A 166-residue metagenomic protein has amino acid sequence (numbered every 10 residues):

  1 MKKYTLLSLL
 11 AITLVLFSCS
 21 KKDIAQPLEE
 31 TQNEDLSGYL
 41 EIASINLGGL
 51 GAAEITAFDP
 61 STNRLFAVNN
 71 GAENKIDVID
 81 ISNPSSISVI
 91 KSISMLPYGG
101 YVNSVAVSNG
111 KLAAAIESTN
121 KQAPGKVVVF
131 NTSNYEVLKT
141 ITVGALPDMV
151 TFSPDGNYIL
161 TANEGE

Functional and structural regions predicted by a protein language model:
M1-L7: Bacterial N-terminal signal peptides that target proteins for export
Y4, L16-G38: Bacterial Sec-dependent N-terminal signal peptides
S8-L16: Bacterial N-terminal signal peptides
E30-E166: Mobile, glycine-rich extracellular loop/lid and propeptide segments that shape or gate substrate/ligand access
